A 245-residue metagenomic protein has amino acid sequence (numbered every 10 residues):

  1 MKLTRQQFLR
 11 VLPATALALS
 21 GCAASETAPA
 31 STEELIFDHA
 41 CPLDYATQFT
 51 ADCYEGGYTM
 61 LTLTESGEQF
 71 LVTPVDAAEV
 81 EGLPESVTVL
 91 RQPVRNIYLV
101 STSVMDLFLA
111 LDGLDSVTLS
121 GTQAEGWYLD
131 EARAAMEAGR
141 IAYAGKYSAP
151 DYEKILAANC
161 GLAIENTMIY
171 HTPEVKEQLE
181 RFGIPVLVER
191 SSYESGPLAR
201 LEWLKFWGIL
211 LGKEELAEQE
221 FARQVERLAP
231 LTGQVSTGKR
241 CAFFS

Functional and structural regions predicted by a protein language model:
M1-T15: N-terminal secretory signal peptides and thylakoid transit peptides that target proteins across membranes
A14, G113-L114, K213, T237: Short, well-ordered coil loops that connect the C-terminus of an alpha-helix to the N-terminus of a beta-strand
C22-M105, L216-C241: Bacterial Sec-exported substrate-binding components of ABC uptake systems
I36-L43, A149-D151, V186-Y193: Short N-terminal helix-initiation segments at or just after the protein's N-terminus
Q48, D106, Y128-R133, P173-V175 (+1 more regions): Intrinsically disordered, low-complexity boundary segments flanking structured domains
G57-L156, L162-M168: A short, structured surface patch at a secondary-structure boundary
N96, R140, E153, A157-S245: Extracytoplasmic substrate-binding proteins
